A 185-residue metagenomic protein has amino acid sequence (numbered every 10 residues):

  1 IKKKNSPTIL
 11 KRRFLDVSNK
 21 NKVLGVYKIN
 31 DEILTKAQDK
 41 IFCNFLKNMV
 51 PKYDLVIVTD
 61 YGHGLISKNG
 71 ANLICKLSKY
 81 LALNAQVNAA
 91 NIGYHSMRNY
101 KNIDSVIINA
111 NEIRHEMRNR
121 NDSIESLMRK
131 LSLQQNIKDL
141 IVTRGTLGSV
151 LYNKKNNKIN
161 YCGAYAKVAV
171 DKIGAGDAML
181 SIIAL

Functional and structural regions predicted by a protein language model:
I1, L81-A85, V106-A110: Short internal beta-strands
I1-L55, L77: Conserved N-terminal subdomain of the carbohydrate kinase-like
K3-N5, Y61, Q86-V87, N111: Short, ordered loop/turn segments at secondary-structure junctions
S6-I9, N88-N91, I113-H115: Short gly/pro/ser/thr-enriched loop/turn and capping motifs at secondary-structure boundaries
L15, N102-N111: Non-cysteine beta-strand/loop elements that form the S-adenosyl-L-methionine
K28, I108, C162-A164: Active-site donor-binding loop signature of nucleotide-sugar glycosyltransferases
I33, K52, T59, I66-N102 (+1 more regions): Conserved phosphate-binding/catalytic region of the ribokinase-like
I41-F45, E112, L127: Well-ordered alpha-helical segments embedded in enzymatic catalytic cores
